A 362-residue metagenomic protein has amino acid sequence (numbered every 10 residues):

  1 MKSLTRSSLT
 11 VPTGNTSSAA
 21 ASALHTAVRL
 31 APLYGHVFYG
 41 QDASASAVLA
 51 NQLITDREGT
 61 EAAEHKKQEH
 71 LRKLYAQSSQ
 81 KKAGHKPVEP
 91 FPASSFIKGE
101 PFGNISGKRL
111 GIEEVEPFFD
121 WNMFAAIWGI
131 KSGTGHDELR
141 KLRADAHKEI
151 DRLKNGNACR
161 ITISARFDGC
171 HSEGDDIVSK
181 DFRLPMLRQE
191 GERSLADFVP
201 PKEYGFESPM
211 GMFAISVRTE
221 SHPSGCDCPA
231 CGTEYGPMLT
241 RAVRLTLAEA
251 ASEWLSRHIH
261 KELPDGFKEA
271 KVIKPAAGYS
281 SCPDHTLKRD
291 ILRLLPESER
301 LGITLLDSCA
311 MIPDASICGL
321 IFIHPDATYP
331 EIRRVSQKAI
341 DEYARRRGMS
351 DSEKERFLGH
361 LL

Functional and structural regions predicted by a protein language model:
M1-R6: N-terminal small/polar loop signature for handling phosphorylated ligands or for N-terminal nucleophile
L9-T13: A short helix->loop->beta-strand "cap" motif at the edges of active sites that frequently abuts
T16-A21, D42-S44: Short, ordered loop/turn segments at secondary-structure junctions
S18, F119-W121, A344, M349: Conformational gate/switch positions in structured elements
A21-Y34: Glycine-rich, charge-decorated loop segments at or immediately adjacent to ligand/cofactor-binding or catalytic sites
H36-D42: Short acidic-hydrophobic, aromatic-tinged amphipathic segments that line or gate anion-handling sites
S44-A242: Active-site loops and adjacent core secondary-structure elements that bind or stabilize anionic groups
S194-A196, E203-L362: C-terminal accessory domains/tails appended to large, multi-domain proteins
